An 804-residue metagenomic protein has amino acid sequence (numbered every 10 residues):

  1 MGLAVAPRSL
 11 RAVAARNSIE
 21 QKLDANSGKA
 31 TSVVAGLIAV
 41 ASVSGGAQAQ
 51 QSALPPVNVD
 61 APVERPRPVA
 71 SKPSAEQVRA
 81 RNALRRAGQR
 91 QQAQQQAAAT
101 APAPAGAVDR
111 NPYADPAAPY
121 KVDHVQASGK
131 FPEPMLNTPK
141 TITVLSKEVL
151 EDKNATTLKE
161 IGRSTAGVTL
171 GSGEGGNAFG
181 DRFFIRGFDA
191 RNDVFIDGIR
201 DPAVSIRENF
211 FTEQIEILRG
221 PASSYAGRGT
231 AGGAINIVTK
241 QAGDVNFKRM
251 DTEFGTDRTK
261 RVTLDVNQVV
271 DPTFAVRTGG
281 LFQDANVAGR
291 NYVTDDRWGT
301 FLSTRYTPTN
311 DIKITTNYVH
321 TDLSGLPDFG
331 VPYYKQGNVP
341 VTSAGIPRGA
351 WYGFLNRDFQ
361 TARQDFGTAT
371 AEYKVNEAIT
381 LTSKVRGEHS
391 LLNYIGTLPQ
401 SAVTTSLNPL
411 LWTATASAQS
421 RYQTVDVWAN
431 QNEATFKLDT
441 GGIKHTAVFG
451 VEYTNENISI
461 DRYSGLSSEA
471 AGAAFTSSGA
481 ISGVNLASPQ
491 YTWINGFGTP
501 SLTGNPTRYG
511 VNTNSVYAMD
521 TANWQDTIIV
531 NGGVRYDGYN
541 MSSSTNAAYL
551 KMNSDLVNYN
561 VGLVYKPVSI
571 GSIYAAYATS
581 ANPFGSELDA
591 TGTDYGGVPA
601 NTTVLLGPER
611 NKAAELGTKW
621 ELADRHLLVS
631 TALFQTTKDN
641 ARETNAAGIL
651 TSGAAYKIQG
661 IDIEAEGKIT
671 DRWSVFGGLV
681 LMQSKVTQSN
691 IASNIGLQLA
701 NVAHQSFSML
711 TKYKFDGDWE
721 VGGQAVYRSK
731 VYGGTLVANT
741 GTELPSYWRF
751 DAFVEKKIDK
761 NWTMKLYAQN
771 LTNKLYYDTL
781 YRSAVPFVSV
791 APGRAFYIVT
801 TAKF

Functional and structural regions predicted by a protein language model:
P62-V245, L616: Acidic, small-polar-rich N-terminal luminal/periplasmic segments of exported/outer-membrane proteins
F211-E213, S224-T300, P308-I312, D365 (+1 more regions): Outer-membrane beta-barrel translocator/receptor signature
Q283-A288, T300-T307, D311-K374, H389-V425 (+4 more regions): Acidic/polar loop-and-plug regions of large Gram-negative outer-membrane beta-barrel proteins
R305-T309, V425, K444-E456, T507-T636 (+3 more regions): Structural signature of Gram-negative outer-membrane beta-barrels, strongest in the C-terminal barrel of TonB-dependent
G367-H389, A418-S544: Face-selective signature of the C-terminal outer-membrane beta-barrel domain
A371-N376, T380-R386, S390-G396, I573-Y574 (+5 more regions): Membrane-embedded beta-barrel scaffold of Gram-negative outer-membrane proteins
S630-T637, S652-L736, T772, T801: Gram-negative outer-membrane beta-barrel transporters
Y727-L736, E755-F804: C-terminal beta-signal and adjacent terminal beta-strands/loops of Gram-negative outer-membrane beta-barrel proteins
